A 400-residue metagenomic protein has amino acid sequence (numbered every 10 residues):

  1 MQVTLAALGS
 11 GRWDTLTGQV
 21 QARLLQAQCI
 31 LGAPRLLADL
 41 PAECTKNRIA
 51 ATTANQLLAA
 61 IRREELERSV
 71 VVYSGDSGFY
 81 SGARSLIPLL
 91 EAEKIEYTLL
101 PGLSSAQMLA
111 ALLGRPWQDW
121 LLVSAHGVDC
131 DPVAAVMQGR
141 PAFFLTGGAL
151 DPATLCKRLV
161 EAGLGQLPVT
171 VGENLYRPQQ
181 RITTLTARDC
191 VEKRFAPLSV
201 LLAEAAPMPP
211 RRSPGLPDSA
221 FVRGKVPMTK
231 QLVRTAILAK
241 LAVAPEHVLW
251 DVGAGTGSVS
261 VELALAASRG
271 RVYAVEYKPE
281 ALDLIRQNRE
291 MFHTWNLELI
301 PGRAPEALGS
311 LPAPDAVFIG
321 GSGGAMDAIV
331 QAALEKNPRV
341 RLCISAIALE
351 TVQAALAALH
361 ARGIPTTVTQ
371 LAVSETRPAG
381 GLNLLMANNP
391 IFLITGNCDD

Functional and structural regions predicted by a protein language model:
M1-A7, G18-Q21, A51-T52, L66-S69 (+1 more regions): A contiguous loop/helix-start segment that scaffolds small-molecule binding in enzyme catalytic cores
M1-T98, L103, Q107, R269-V272 (+3 more regions): Class I S-adenosyl-L-methionine
R12, G75-G139, P305-E306, R362-M386 (+2 more regions): Class I SAM-dependent methyltransferase SAM-binding "motif I" and its flanking Rossmann-like core
Y176, T183-L198, T351-Q353, L359-D400: Active-site capping/gating segments
E246-G255: Conserved class I S-adenosyl-L-methionine
T256-S268: Conserved SAM-binding loop of SAM-dependent methyltransferases across substrates and taxa, primarily the Class I
L265-V272, K336-P338: Conserved S-adenosyl-L-methionine
Y277, L282, E298-E375: S-adenosylmethionine
